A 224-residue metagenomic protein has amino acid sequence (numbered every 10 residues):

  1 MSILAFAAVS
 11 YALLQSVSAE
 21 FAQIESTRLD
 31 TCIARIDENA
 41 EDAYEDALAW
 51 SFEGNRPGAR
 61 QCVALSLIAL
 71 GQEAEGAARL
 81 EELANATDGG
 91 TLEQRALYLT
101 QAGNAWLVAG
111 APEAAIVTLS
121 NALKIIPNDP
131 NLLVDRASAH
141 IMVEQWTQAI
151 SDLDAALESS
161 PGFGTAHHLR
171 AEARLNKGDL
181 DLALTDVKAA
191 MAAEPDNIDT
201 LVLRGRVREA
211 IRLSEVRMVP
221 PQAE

Functional and structural regions predicted by a protein language model:
S10-C62, A74: N-terminal leader/linker segments that initiate helical-solenoid repeat arrays
E25, P57-G58, A96, P130-N131 (+3 more regions): Helix-start (N-cap) detector for alpha-helical repeat units in TPR-like alpha-solenoids, especially tetratricopeptide
C32-I33, L65, N104, S138 (+2 more regions): Residue-level recognition of tetratricopeptide repeat
F52-E53, A86-T91, I125, S159 (+1 more regions): Structural marker of alpha-solenoid helical repeat scaffolds
A69-L70, V108, M142-V143, N176 (+1 more regions): Register position in tetratricopeptide repeats
A192-E224: Terminal, low-structured helical/coil segments at or just beyond the last alpha-helical repeat
